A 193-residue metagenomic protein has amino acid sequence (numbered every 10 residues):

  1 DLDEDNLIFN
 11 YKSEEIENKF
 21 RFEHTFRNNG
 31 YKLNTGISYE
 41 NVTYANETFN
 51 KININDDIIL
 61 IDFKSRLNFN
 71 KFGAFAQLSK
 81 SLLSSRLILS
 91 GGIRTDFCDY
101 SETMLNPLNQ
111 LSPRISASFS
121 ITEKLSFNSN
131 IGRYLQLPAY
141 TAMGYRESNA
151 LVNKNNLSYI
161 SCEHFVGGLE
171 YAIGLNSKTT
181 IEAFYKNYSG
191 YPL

Functional and structural regions predicted by a protein language model:
D1-M104, S120, S177-T180: Face-selective signature of the C-terminal outer-membrane beta-barrel domain
E15-E17, F69-K71, L108-L111, I160-E163 (+1 more regions): Membrane-spanning beta-strands of outer-membrane beta-barrel proteins
N18-F22, A74-A76, P113-I115, N155 (+1 more regions): Membrane-embedded beta-strands of outer-membrane beta-barrel proteins, especially the hydrophobic/small aromatic
A45-I54, K124-F165, A183-L193: Surface-exposed extracellular loop regions of Gram-negative outer-membrane beta-barrel proteins, predominantly
S65, F75-S79, Y100-E102, N106-P113 (+3 more regions): Extended, folded domain segments that form the structural surfaces/walls around functional sites
S116, G168-A172, N176: Outer-membrane beta-barrel "beta-signal"
